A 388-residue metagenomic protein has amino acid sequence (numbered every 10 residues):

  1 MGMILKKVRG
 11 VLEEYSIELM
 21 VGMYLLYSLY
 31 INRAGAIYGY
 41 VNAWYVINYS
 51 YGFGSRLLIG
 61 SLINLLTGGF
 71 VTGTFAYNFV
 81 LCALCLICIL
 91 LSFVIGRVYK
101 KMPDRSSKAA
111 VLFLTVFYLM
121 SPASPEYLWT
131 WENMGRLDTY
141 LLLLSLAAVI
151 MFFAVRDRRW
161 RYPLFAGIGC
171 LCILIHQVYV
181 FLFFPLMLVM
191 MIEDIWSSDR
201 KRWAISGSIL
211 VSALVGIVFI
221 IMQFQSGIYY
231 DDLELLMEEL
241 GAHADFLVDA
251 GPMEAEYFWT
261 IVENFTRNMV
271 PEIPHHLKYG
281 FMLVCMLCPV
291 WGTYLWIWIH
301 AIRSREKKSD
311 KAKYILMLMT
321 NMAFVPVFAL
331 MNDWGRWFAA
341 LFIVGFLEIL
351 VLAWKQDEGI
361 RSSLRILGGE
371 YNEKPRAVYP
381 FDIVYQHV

Functional and structural regions predicted by a protein language model:
L25-A34, A204-Y294: Membrane-lumen/periplasm interface segments of specific transmembrane helices in polyprenyl phosphate-linked
Y51-L57, A109-M151, I175, L330-I349 (+1 more regions): Membrane-interface micro-motifs in multi-pass membrane enzymes
C82-R105, A147, M151: Transmembrane-helix motifs of polytopic, lipid-linked glycan transferases
I87-K100, H275, Y279-K307: Hydrophobic, aromatic-rich transmembrane alpha-helices and their immediate juxtamembrane boundary segments
F93-A123, W160: Transmembrane-helix signature of polytopic, membrane-embedded enzymes that assemble or transfer cell-envelope glycans
L144-Y162, W196-S197: Membrane-interface transmembrane helices that cradle and orient dolichyl/undecaprenyl
R161-L188, V325: Membrane-interface alpha helices of multi-pass inner-membrane proteins
F183-V211: Perimembrane helix-loop-helix junctions
